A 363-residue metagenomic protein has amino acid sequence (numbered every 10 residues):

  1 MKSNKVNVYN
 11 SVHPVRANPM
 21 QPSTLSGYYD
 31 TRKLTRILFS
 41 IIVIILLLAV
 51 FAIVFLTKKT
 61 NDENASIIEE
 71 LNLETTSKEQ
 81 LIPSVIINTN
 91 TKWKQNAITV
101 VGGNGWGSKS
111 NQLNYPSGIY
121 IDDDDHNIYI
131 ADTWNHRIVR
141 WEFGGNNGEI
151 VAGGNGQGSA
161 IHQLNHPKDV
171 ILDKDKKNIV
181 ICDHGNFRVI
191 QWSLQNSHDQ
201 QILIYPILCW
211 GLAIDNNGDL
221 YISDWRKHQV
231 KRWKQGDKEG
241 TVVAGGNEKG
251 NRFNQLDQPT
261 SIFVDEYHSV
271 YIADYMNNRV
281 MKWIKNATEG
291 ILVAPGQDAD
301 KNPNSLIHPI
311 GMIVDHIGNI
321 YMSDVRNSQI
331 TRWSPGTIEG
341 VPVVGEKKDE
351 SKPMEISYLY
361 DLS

Functional and structural regions predicted by a protein language model:
M1-R32, S66-E74: Intrinsically disordered cytoplasmic terminal tails of membrane proteins
L34-E74: Alpha-helical transmembrane segments in eukaryotic/viral proteins
I82-Y115, N146-K168, Q195-L208, D237-T260 (+2 more regions): Gly/Pro-rich loop segments of beta-rich domains
I121-D125, L172-K176, I214-N217, V264-Y267 (+1 more regions): Residue-level detector of Asp-centered blade-edge/turn motifs that repeat once per structural unit in beta-propeller
D124, T133, F143, D175 (+8 more regions): Short loop/turn segments immediately following the C-termini of beta-strands
N127-Y129, N178-V180, D219-I222, V270-I272 (+1 more regions): Conserved beta-propeller blade signature
H136-V139, F187-V189, H228-K231, N278-V280 (+1 more regions): Structural signal for beta-propeller blades
H184-N217: Asp-box/WD-like beta-propeller blade repeats and closely related beta-sheet repeat scaffolds
